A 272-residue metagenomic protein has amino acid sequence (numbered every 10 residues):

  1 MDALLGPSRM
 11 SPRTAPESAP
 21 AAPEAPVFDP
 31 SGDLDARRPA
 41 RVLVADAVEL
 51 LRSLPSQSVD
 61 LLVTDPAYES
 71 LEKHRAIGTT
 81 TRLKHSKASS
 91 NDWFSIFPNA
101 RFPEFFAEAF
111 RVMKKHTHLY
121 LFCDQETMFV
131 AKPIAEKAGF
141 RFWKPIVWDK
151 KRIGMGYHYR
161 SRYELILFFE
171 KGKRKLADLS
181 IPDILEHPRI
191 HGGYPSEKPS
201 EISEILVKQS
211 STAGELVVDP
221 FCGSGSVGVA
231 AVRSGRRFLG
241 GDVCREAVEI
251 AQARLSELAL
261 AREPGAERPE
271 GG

Functional and structural regions predicted by a protein language model:
M1-E17, V27-E249: Core catalytic lobe of class I
A19-D33, A261-G271: Short mixed-charge
E246-G272: Cysteine-dependent PTP/DSP-like catalytic domain, specifically the C-terminal lobe
